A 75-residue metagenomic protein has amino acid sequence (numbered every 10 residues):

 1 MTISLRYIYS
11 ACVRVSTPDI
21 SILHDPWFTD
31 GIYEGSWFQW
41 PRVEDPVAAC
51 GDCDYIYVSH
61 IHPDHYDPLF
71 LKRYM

Functional and structural regions predicted by a protein language model:
M1-R6: Extreme N-terminal starter segment of soluble prokaryotic enzymes
I8-S10: Short beta-strand-initiation
C12-V15: Short beta-strand scaffold segments in enzyme catalytic cores
D19-Y57, I61, H65-R73: Pre-active-site segment of Zn-dependent metallo-hydrolases
